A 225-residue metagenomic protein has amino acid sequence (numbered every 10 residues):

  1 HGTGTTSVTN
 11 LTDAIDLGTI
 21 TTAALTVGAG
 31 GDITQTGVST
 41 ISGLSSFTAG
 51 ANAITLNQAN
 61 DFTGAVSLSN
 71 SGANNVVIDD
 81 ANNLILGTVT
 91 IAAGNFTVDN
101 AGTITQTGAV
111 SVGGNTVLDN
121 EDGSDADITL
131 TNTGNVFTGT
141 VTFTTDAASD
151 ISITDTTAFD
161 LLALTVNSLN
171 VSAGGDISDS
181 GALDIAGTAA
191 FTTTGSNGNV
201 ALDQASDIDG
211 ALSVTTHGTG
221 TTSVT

Functional and structural regions predicted by a protein language model:
H1-T225: Extracellular lectin-like interaction modules
